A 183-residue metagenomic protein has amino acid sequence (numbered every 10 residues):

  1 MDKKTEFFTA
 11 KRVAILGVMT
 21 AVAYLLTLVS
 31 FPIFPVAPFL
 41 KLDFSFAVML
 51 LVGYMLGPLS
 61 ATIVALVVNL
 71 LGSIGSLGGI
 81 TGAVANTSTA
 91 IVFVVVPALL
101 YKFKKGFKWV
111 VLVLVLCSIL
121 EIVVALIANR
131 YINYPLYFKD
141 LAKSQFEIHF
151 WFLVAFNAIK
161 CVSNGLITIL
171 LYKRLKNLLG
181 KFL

Functional and structural regions predicted by a protein language model:
M1-L183: Loop-helix junctions at membrane interfaces
